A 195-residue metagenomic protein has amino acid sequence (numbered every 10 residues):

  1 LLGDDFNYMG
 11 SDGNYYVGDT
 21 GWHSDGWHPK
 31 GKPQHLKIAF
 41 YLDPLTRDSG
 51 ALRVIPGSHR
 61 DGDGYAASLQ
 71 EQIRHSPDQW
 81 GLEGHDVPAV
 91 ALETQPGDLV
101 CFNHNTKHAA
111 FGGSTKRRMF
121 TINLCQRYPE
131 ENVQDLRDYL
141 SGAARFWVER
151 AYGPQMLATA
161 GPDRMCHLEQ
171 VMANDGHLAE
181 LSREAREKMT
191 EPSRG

Functional and structural regions predicted by a protein language model:
L1-V54, H59: Conserved double-stranded beta-helix
T20, L36, L52-R53, L92 (+2 more regions): A broad, low-specificity signal marking well-ordered, structured residues that form hydrophobic/aromatic
H23, Q72-H85, R117-R118, D135-G142: Short, surface-exposed loop/helix-turn segments at secondary-structure junctions that function as lids/hinges flanking
W27-K32, P44, A91-E93, A110-S114: A general structural signal for short secondary-structure junctions and capping/turn motifs
G31, A51, G64, F111-G113 (+1 more regions): Short, function-defining helix-loop hinge/capping sites that tune catalysis or transport
P33-A39, S49, A89-A91, K107 (+1 more regions): Extracellular structured ligand-interaction cores
L45-K107: Double-stranded beta-helix
L99, N105-G195: Non-heme Fe(II)/2-oxoglutarate
